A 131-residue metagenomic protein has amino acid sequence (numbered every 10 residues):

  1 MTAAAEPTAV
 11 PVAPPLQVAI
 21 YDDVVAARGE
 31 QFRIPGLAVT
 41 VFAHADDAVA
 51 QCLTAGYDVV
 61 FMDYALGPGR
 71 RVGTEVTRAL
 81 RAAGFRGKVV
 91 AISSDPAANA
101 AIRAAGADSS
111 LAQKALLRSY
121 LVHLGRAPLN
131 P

Functional and structural regions predicted by a protein language model:
M1-I34, A38, A115-P131: Non-catalytic signal-transmission and effector/linker regions of two-component phosphorelay proteins
V24-R28, A65-G69, P96-A98: Short acidic, S/G/P-rich loop/turn micro-motifs used as interaction or catalytic elements
I34-L37, F85, A104-A107: Short, structured coil segments at secondary-structure junctions
V41-V59, D63-G67: Acidic, metal-coordinating helix/loop segments flanking the phosphotransfer/catalytic sites of two-component signaling
L53-A55, A79-R86, A105: Conserved phosphotransfer cores of two-component systems
V60-L80: Conserved phosphotransfer microenvironments
R71, S94-A115, S119: Alpha4 helix (beta4-alpha4-beta5 surface) of REC/receiver domains from two-component response regulators
V90-I92: Hydrophobic/aromatic residues positioned on beta-strands within the core alpha/beta folds
